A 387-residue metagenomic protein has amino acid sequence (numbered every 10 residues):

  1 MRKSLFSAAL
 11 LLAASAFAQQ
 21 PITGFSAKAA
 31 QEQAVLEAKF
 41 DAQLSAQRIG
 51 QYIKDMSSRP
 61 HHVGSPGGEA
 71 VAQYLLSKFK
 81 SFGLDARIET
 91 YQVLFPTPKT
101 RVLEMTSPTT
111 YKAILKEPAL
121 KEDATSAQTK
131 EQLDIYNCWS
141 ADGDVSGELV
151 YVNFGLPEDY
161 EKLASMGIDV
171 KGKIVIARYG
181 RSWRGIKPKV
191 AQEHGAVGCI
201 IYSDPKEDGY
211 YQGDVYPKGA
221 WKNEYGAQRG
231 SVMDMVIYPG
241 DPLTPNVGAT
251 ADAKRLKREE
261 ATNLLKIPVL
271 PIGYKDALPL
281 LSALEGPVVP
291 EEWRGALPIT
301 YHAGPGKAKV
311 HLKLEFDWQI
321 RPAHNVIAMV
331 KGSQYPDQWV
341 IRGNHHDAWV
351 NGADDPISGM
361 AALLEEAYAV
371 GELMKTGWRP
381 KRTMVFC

Functional and structural regions predicted by a protein language model:
M1-S4: Positively charged n-region of N-terminal signal peptides that target proteins for export
F6-L10: Sec-dependent N-terminal signal peptides
A13-S15: N-terminal signal peptide c-region/cleavage motif recognized by signal peptidases
I22-Q31, K54-I174, P205, P217 (+1 more regions): Noncatalytic luminal/extracellular "stalk/propeptide" segments of secretory-pathway proteins
A29, Q33, S45-D55, R59 (+16 more regions): Catalytic-core environment of secreted peptidases
A127-K162, Y238-D354, E365-Y368, E372 (+1 more regions): Soluble metallo-hydrolase cores and metallopeptidase-like ectodomains found primarily in the secretory/periplasmic
Q132, D142-D144, D169, R181-A253: Flexible, low-hydrophobicity surface segments
